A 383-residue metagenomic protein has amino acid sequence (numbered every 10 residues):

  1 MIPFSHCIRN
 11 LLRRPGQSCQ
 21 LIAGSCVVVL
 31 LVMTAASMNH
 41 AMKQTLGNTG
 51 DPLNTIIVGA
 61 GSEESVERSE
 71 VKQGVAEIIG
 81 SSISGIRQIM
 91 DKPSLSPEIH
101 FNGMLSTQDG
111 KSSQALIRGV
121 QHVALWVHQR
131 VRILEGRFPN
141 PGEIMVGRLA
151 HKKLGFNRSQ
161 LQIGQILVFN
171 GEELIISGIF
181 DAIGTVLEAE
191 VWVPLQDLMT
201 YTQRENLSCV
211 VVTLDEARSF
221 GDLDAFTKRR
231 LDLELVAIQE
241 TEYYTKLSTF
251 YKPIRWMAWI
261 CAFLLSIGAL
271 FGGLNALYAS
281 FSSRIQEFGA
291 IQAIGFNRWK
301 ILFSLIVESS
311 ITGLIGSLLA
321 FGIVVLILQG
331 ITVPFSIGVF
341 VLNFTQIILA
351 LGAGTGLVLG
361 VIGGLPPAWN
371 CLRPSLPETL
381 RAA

Functional and structural regions predicted by a protein language model:
P3-L12: A short amphipathic helical element positioned immediately N-terminal to and/or at the very start of a transmembrane
F4, S18-I22, G322-I323, Q346-G354: Hydrophobic alpha-helical transmembrane segments
P15-M42, K252-E287, S310-L319, I362: Hydrophobic alpha-helical transmembrane segments of multi-pass inner-membrane transport and secretion
C26, L30-Q114, E135-R137, T200 (+1 more regions): Hydrophobic, regular-secondary-structure patches
I83-I86, S106-S112, F138, A150-K152 (+2 more regions): Mechanotransmission and gating elements of multispan inner-membrane complexes involved in transport and envelope
Q114-N157: Short beta-strand boundary microenvironments
Y278, Q286-T332, L351, T355 (+3 more regions): Transmembrane alpha-helical interface segments in multi-pass membrane proteins
N370-A383: Short cytosolic juxtamembrane segments of multi-pass membrane proteins
